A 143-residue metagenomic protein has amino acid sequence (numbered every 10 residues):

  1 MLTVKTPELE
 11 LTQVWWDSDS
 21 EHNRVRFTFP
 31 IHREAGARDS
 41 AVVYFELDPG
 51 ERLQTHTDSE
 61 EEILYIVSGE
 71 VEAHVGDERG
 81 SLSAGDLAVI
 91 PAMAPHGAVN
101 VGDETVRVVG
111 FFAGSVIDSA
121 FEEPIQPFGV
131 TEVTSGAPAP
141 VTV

Functional and structural regions predicted by a protein language model:
M1-D39, E123-V143: A short, N-terminal "cap"/entry segment at the start of jelly-roll beta-barrel domains of the cupin/DSBH fold
R26-F29, V43-D58, A92: Conserved short histidine dyad/triad with adjacent acidic residue
A35-R38, D48-E51, E70, R79 (+1 more regions): Short, charged/polar surface micro-motifs in flexible loops or helix N-caps
G36, A84, A92-D118: Ligand-binding loop in jelly-roll beta-barrel domains
D39, T57-S59, V101-G102: Short glycine/proline-enriched turns and hinge-like loops at secondary-structure junctions
V43-F45, L64, V99, V109: Conserved hydrophobic/aromatic positions in well-ordered beta-strands
R52, H56-A84, A94: A short beta-strand-loop-beta hairpin characteristic of the jelly-roll/cupin
